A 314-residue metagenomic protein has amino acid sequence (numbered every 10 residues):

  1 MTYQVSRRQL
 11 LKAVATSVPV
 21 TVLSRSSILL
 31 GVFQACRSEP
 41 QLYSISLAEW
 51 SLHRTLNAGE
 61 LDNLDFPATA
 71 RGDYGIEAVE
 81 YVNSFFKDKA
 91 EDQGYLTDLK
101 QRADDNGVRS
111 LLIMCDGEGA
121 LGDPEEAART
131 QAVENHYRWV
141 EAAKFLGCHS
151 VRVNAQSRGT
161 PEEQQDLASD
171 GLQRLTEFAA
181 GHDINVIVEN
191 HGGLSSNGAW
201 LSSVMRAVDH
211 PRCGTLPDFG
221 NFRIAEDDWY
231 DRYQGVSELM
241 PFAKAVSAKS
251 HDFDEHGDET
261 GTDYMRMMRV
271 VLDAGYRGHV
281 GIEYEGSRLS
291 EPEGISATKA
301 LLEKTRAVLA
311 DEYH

Functional and structural regions predicted by a protein language model:
T2-F145, E163, Q173, A180 (+7 more regions): N-terminal pre-domain/capping segments
A78-E80, L112, R152, S247 (+1 more regions): Conserved beta-strand positions in the central sheet of alpha/beta enzyme cores
A78-V79, S169-R269: Acidic/histidine-rich catalytic cores of soluble enzymes
S84-F85, D116-E118, S150, S157-R158 (+2 more regions): Conserved beta-strand edge residues that scaffold enzyme active sites
V108, I184, A274-G278: A short helix->loop->beta-strand "cap" motif at the edges of active sites that frequently abuts
A143-P161, I187-H191: Active-site groove signature of glycoside hydrolases
R158-L172: Active-site cleft segment of glycoside hydrolase catalytic domains centered on the general acid/base Glu
A248-E255, H279-E291: Active-site clefts of carbohydrate-active enzymes
